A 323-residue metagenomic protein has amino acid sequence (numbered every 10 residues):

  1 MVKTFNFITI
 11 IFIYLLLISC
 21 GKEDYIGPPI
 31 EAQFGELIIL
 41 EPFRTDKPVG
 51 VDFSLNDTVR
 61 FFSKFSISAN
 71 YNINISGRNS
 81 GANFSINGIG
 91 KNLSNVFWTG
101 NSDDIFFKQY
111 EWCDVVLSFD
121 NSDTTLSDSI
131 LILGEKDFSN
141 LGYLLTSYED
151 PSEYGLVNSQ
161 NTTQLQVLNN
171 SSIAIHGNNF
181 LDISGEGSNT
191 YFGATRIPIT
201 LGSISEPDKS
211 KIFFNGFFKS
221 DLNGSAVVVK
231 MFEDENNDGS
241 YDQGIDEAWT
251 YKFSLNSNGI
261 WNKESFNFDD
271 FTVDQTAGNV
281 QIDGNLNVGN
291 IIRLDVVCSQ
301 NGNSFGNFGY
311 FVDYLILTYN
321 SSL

Functional and structural regions predicted by a protein language model:
L16-S19: C-terminal motif of bacterial Sec signal peptides marking the signal peptidase cleavage site
G21-N95, N101-W112, D120-D128, I132-L156: Acidic/polar, low-complexity intrinsically disordered N-terminal segments immediately downstream of a Sec signal
G27-E31, D137-F138, S299-L323: Extracellular polysaccharide-targeting segments
G90-Q109, G259-A277: Aromatic sugar-binding surface patches on proteins that engage polysaccharides or sugar-phosphate polymers
D114-L117, F214-G216, S265-G309, Y314-L315: Extracellular beta-strand ligand-recognition surfaces/modules
Q166-T195: Short carbohydrate-recognition loop motifs
G193, I197-I212, L255-N258, G284-V288: Extracellular/lumenal carbohydrate-interaction signature centered on repeated Trp-anchored short motifs
E206-D208, F213-N279, G306-F308, Y319-S321: Extracellular ligand-binding interfaces
